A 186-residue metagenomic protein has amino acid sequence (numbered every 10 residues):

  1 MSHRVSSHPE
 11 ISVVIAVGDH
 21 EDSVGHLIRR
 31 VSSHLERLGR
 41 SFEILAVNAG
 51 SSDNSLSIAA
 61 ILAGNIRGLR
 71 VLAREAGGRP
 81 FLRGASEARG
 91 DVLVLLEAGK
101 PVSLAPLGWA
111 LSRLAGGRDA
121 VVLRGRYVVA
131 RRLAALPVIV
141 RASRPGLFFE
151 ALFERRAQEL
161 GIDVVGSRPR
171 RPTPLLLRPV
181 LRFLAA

Functional and structural regions predicted by a protein language model:
M1-S33: N-proximal low-complexity "stem/linker" segments adjacent to membrane-targeting elements
P9-S12, H34-L45, R67-R70: Short loop->beta transition adjacent to catalytic acidic/histidine clusters or analogous donor-positioning motifs
H20, N48-L56, K100: A conserved acidic beta->alpha catalytic loop
V31, A59, A105-G116, V121-L123: A short, amphipathic alpha-helix embedded in the catalytic core of nucleotide-handling enzymes
F42, L56-E87: Conserved donor nucleotide-binding strand/loop of the catalytic core
N54, E97-S112: Acidic donor-binding/catalytic loop of UDP-sugar-dependent glycosyltransferases, especially processive GT2
A76-F81, A85, P101, A105 (+1 more regions): Conserved catalytic loops of nucleotide-sugar-dependent glycosyltransferases that act on lipid-linked
L93: Short aromatic/hydrophobic "clamp" motif used to bind/position activated sugar donors
